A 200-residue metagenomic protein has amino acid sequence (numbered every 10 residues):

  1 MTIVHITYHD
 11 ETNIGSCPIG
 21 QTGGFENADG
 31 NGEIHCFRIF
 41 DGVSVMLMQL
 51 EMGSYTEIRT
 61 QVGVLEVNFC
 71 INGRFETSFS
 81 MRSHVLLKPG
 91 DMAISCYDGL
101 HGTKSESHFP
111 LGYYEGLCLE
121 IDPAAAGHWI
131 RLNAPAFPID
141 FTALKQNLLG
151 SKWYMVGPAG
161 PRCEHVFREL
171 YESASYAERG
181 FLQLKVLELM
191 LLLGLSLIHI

Functional and structural regions predicted by a protein language model:
M1-I19: Short Lys/Arg-enriched alpha/beta "domain-start" segment
T2, Q49-T60, E120-R131: Short N-terminal signal/transit or membrane-insertion segments and the immediately adjacent low-complexity/disordered
S16-E115: N-terminal functional module of multi-domain proteins
C36, I198-I200: Intervening/peripheral non-core polypeptide segments
S78, L87-I198: Alpha-helical bundle regulatory/interaction domains
